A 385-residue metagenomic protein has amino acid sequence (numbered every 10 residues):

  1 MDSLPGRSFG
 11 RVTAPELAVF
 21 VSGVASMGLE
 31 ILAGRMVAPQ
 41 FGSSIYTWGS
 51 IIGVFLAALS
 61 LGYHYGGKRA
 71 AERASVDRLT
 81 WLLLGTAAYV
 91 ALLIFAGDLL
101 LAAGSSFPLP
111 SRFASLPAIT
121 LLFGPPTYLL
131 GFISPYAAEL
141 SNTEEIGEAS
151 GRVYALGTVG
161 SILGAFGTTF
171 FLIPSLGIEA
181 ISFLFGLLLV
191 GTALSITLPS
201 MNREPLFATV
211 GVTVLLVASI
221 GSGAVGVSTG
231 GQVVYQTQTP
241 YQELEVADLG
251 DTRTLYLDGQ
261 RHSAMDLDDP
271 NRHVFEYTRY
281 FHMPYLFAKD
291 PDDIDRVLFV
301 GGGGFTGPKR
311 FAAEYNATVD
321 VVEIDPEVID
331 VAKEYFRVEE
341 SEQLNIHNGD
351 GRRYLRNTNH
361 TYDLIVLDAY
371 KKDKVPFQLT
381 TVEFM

Functional and structural regions predicted by a protein language model:
D2-Q232, I294, G302, A313-E314 (+2 more regions): Alpha-helical transmembrane segments of multi-pass membrane proteins
G42-I45, V217-D320, P326-V338: Class I S-adenosylmethionine
Q260, I324-E327, G349-R352, Y370: Solvent-exposed coil/turn segments that connect beta secondary-structure elements in extracytoplasmic/periplasmic
L267-N271, K371-P376: Second-shell loop/turn segments in exported
R310-F311, P376-Q378: Short, solvent-exposed loop/turn and secondary-structure capping segments
I329-L364: S-adenosyl-L-methionine
T380-M385: A short glycine-rich, Lys/Arg-flanked "PGG" loop and its adjoining helix->strand segment in the class I
